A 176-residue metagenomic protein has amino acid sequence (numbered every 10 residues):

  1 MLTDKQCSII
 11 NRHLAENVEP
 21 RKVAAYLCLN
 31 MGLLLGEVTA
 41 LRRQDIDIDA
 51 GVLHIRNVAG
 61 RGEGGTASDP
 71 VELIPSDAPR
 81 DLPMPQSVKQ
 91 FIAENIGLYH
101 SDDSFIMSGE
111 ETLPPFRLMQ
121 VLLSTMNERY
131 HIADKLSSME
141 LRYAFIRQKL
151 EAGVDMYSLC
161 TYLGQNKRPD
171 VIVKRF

Functional and structural regions predicted by a protein language model:
M1-L2, M84, S138: Alpha-helical hairpin
M1-L35, T39: Basic, Lys/Arg- and aromatic-enriched nucleic-acid-binding interface segment
L14-N17, H100, Q120-Q165: Short, basic (Lys/Arg/His-rich) helix/loop patches that form interaction surfaces in the mid-to-C-terminal regions
P20, L33-E37, A78-L82, I92-I96 (+1 more regions): Short, cationic motifs built from Arg/Lys/His that form the positively charged side of catalytic pockets
C28-V52, S158: Short, charged phosphate-coordinating catalytic segments
A40-I46, M139, L159-K167, K174-F176: A short, basic/aromatic helix-end/turn motif that makes direct DNA contacts
L41-Q90: Conserved tyrosine-mediated DNA breakage-rejoining catalytic core shared by Y-recombinases
P85-A133: Active-site/catalytic core of tyrosine-dependent DNA strand-transfer enzymes
